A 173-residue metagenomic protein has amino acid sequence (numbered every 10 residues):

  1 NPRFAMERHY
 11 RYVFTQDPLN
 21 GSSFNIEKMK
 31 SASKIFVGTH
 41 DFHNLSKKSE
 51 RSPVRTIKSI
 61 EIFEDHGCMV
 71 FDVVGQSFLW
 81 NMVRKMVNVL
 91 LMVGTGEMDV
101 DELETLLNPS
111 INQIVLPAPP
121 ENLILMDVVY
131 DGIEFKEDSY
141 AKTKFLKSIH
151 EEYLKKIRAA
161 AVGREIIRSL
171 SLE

Functional and structural regions predicted by a protein language model:
N1-E173: Structured-RNA-binding interfaces characteristic of tRNA pseudouridine synthases
